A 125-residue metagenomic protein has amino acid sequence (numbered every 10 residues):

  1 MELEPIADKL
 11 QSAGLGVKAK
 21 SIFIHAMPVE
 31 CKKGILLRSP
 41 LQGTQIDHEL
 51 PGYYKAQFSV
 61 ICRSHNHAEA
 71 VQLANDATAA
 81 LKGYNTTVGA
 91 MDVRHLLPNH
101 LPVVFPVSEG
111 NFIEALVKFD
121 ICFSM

Functional and structural regions predicted by a protein language model:
M1-L50, Q72, A79, Y84-M91: Small/polar-rich, solvent-exposed N-terminal microdomains that initiate assembly or binding
G34-L36, F58, L96, V117: A broad, low-specificity signal marking well-ordered, structured residues that form hydrophobic/aromatic
Q45, A68-A70, M125: Residue-level signal for secondary-structure boundary sites
G52-A68, F112-F123: Oligomerization/assembly interface segments of phage tail-like spikes and tubes
A68-E69, N75-A80, H100: Surface-exposed, low-hydrophobicity beta-strand/loop segments enriched in small/polar/acidic residues
L81-M125: Acidic-leaning, charged glycine-interspersed low-complexity segments
